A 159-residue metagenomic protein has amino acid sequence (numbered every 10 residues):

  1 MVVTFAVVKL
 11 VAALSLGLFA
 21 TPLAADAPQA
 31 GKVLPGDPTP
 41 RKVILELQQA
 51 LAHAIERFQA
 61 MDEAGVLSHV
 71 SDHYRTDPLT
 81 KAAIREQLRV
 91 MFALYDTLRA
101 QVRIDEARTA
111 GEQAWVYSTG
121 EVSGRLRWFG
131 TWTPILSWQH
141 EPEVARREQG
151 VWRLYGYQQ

Functional and structural regions predicted by a protein language model:
M1-F5: N-terminal secretory signal peptides that target proteins for export/translocation
V8-T21: Bacterial N-terminal signal peptides
A24-A60, S68, D77, R103-D105: Short, low-complexity N-terminal intrinsically disordered segments enriched in polar/charged residues
D26-P38, W115, P134-Q159: Short beta-strand edge/turn micro-motifs at domain boundaries
A54, G65-V66, I84, V116 (+1 more regions): Hydrophobic pocket/interface hotspot
E63-A107: A solvent-exposed, acidic/Ser-Thr-rich amphipathic alpha-helical stretch
V70-H73, T80, E106, Q113 (+3 more regions): A mature extracytoplasmic/lumenal domain signature
V90-T133: Surface-exposed, charged secondary-structure patches
